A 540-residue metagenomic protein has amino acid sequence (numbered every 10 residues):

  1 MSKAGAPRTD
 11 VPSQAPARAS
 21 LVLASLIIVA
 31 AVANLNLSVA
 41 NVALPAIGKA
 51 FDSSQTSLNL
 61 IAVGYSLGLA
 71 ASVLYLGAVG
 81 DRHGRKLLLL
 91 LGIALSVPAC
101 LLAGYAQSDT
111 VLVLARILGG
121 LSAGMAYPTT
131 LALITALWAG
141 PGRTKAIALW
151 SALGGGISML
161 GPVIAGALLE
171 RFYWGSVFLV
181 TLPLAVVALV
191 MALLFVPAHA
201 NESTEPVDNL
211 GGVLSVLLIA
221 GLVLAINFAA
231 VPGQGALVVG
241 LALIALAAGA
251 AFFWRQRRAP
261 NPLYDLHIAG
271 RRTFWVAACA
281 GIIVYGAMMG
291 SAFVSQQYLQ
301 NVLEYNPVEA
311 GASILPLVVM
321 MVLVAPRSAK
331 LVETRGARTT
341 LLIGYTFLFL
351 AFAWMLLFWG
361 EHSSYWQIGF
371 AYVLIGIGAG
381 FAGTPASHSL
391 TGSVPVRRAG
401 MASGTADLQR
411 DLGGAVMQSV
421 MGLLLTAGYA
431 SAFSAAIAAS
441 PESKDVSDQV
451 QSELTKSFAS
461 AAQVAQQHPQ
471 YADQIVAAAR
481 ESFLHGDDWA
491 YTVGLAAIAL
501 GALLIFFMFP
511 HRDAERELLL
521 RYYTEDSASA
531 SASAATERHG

Functional and structural regions predicted by a protein language model:
R8, R410-P510, E515-G540: Hydrophobic transmembrane architecture of multi-pass small-molecule transporters
P12-A17, L189-I219, R257-R272, E333 (+2 more regions): Flexible interhelical linker loops that connect adjacent transmembrane helices in multi-pass membrane transporters
A19-L69, V73, Y173, L210 (+4 more regions): Transmembrane core module of solute transporters
L23-A24, S72, H83-I93, L102 (+6 more regions): C-terminal module of multi-pass small-molecule transporters
A33, A62-Y65, L69, S96 (+12 more regions): Structural signature of transmembrane alpha-helices in multi-pass secondary transporters
I47-G48, V79-G80, I164-F172, I226 (+3 more regions): Interfacial helix-cap and linker-helix signal at transmembrane-aqueous boundaries of multi-pass secondary transporters
V73-L210, F228: Helix-loop-helix hairpins in multi-pass membrane proteins, especially solute transporters
P183-N201, L218-F228, I244-R258, L504-F509: C-terminal membrane-cytosol helix-exit motif in multi-pass small-molecule transporters
